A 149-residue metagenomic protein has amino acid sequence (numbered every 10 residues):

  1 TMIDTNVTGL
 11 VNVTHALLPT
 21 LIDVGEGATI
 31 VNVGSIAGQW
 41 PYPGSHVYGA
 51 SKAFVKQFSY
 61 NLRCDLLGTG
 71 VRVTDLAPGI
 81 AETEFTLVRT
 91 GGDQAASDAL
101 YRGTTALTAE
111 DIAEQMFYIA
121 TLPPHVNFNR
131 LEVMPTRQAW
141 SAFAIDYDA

Functional and structural regions predicted by a protein language model:
T1-D4: Active-site Tyr-X3-Lys motif and surrounding loop/helix of classical short-chain dehydrogenase/reductase
T14, S51: Active-site helix of classical SDR
A16-E26: A short helix-coil junction within the Rossmann-fold of NAD(P)-dependent oxidoreductases
P19, Y60, C64-L67: Alpha-helical segment proximal to the catalytic Tyr-Lys
S35: Residue(s) in the substrate-gating loop at a strand-loop-helix junction that position the organic substrate next
W40-H46: Active-site loop immediately N-terminal to the catalytic Tyr-X3-Lys motif of short-chain dehydrogenase/reductase
D75-G79, Q94-A142: C-terminal helical subdomain
